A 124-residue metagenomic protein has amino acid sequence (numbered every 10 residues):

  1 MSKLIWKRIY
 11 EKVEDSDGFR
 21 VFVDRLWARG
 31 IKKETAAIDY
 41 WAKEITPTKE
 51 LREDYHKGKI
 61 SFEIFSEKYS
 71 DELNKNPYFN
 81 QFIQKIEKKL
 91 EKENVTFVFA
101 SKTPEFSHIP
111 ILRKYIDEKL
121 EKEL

Functional and structural regions predicted by a protein language model:
M1-L124: Residues lining hydrophobic/aromatic ligand-binding pockets adjacent to catalytic sites
